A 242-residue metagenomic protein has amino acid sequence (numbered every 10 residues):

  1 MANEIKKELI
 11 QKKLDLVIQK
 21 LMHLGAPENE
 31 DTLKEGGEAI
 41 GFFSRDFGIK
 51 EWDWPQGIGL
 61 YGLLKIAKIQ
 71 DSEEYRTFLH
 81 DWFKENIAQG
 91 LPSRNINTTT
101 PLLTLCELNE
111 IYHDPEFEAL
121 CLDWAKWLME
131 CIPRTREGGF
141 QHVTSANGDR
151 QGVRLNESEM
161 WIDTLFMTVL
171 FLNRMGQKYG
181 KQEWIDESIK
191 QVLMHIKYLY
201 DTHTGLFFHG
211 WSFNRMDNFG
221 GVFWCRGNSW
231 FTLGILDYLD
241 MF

Functional and structural regions predicted by a protein language model:
M1-D81, P115-D123, W127-G139: Low-complexity, Ser/Thr/Pro/Gly-enriched N-terminal "stalk/linker" regions
L16, K20, K65, E85 (+5 more regions): Alpha-helical scaffold segments in carbohydrate-active enzymes
T32-K50, W82, T100-Y112, F140-M160 (+1 more regions): Carbohydrate-binding/catalytic loop surfaces
E51-A67, R94-E110, M160-Q177, W224-D240: Well-ordered alpha-helical segments within folded domains of soluble proteins
E85-L91: Surface-exposed loop and membrane-interface regions of Gram-negative outer-membrane beta-barrel proteins
L91-I96, T135-R136: Boundary/linker segments of alpha-helical solenoid repeat arrays
E118, L122-F166: Asp-box/WD-like beta-propeller blade repeats and closely related beta-sheet repeat scaffolds
I162-L165, L170-F242: Extended ligand-binding clefts on enzyme/binding-domain cores
